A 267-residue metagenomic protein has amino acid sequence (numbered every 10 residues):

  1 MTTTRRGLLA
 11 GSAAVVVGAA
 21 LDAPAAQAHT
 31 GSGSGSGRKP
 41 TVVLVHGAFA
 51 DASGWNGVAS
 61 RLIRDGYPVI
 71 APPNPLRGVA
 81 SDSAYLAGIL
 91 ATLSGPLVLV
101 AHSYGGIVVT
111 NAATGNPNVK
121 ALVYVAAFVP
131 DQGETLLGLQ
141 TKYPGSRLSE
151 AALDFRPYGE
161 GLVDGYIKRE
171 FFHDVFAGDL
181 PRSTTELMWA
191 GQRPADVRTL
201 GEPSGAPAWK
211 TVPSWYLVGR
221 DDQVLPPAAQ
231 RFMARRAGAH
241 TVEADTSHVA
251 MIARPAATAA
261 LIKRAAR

Functional and structural regions predicted by a protein language model:
G7-A28: N-terminal export signals
G37-L93: Active-site catalytic motif of lipid deacylating hydrolases and related acyltransferases
A101, G105, V109: Gly/Ala-rich beta-loop-alpha elbow adjacent to hydrolase catalytic centers
N118-V119, Y124-Y158, D196: Flexible "cap/lid" loop of the alpha/beta hydrolase fold
A190-A208: Active-site nucleophile elbow and catalytic-triad environment of alpha/beta-hydrolase enzymes
Y216-V218: Short beta-strand/loop motif that positions the catalytic acidic residue of the alpha/beta-hydrolase fold
R220-A244: Conserved loop-alpha-helix segment in the C-terminal half of the alpha/beta-hydrolase fold that carries the catalytic
V242-R267: Catalytic active-site module of serine/aspartate enzymes centered on a nucleophile-bearing elbow/loop
